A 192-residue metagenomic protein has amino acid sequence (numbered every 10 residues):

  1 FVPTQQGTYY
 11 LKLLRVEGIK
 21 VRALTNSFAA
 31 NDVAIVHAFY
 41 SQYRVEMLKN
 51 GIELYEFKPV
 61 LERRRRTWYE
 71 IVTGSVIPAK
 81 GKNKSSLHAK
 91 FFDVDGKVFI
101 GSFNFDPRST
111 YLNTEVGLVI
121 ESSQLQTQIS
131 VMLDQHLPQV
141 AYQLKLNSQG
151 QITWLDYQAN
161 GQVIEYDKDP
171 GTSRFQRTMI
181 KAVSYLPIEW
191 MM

Functional and structural regions predicted by a protein language model:
V2-M192: PLD/PLD-like phosphodiesterase catalytic module centered on the HKD motif
